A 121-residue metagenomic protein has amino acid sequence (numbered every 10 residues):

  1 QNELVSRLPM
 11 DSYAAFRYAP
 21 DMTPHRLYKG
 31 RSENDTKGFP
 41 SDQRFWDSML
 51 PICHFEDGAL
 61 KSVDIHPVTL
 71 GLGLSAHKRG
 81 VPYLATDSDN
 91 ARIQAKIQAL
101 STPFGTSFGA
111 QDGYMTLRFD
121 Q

Functional and structural regions predicted by a protein language model:
E3-Q121: A short C-terminal boundary segment appended to hydrolase-like catalytic domains
